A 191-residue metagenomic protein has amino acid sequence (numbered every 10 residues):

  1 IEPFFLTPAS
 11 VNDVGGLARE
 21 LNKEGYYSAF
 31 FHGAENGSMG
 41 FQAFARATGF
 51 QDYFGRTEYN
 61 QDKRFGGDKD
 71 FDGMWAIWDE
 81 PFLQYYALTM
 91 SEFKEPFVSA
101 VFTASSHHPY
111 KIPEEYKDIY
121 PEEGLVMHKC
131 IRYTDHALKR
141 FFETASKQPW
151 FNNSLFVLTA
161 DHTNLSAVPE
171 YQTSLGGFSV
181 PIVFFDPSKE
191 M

Functional and structural regions predicted by a protein language model:
I1-M191: Solvent-exposed soluble domains appended to multi-pass membrane proteins
